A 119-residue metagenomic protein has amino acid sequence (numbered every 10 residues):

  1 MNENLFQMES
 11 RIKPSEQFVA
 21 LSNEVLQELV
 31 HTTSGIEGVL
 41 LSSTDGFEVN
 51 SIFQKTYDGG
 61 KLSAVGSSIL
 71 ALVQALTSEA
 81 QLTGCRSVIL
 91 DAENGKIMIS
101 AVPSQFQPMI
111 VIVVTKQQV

Functional and structural regions predicted by a protein language model:
M1-T44, E48-V119: Non-catalytic interaction/Regulatory regions outside core domains
